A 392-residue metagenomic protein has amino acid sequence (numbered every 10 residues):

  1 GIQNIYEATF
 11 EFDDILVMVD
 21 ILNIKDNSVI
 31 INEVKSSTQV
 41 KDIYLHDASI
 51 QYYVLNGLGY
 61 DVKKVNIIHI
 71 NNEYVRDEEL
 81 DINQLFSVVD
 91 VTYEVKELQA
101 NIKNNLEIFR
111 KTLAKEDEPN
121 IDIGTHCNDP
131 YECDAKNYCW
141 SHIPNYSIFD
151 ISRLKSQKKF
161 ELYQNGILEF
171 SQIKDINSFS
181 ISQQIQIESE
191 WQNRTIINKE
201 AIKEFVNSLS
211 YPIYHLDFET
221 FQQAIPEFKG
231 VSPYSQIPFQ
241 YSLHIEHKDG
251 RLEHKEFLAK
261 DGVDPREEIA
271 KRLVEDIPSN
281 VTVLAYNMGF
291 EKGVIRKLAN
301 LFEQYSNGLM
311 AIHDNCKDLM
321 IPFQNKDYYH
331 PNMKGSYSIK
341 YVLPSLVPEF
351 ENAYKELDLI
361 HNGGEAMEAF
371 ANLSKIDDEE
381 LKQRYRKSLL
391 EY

Functional and structural regions predicted by a protein language model:
G1-Y392: DEDD superfamily 3′-5′ metal-dependent exonuclease/proofreading module
